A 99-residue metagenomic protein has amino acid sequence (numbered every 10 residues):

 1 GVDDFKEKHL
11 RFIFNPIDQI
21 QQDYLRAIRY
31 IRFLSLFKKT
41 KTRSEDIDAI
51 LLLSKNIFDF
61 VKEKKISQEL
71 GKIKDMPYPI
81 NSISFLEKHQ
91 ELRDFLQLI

Functional and structural regions predicted by a protein language model:
G1-I99: Glycine- and charge-enriched loop/helix tracts that form the active or gating conduit in phosphate/cation-handling
